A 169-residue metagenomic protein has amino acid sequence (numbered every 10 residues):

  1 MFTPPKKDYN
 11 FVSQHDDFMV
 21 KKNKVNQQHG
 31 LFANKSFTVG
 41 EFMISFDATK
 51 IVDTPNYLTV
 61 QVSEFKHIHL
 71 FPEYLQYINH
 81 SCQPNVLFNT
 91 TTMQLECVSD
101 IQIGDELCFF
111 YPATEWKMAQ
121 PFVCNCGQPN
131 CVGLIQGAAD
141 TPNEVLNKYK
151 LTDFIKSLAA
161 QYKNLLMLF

Functional and structural regions predicted by a protein language model:
M1-F169: Conserved catalytic SET/PR domain of SAM-dependent protein methyltransferases, capturing the structural core that binds
